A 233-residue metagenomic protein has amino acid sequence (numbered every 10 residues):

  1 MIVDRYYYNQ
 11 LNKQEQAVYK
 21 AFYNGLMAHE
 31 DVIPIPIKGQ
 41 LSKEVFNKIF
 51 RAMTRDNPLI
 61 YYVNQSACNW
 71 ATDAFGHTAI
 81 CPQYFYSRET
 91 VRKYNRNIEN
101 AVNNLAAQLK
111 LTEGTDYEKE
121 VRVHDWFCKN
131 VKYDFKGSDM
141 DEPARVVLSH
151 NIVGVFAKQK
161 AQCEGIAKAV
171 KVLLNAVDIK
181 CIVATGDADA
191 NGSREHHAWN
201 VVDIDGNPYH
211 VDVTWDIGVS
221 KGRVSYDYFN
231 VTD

Functional and structural regions predicted by a protein language model:
M1-A107: Linear, non-domain "peripheral" regions
V18-F22, K93, A157-A161, T185 (+1 more regions): Alpha-helix capping and helix-loop boundary segments enriched in small/acidic/polar residues
S87-V155: Secondary-structure boundary elements
K119, Q159, R194-H196: Generic hydrophobic secondary-structure packing signal
I152-I166: A short, highly charged nucleic-acid-interacting micro-segment common to nuclease and nuclease-linked defense proteins
G165-D233: Hydrophobic/aromatic-rich core segments of domains that either
